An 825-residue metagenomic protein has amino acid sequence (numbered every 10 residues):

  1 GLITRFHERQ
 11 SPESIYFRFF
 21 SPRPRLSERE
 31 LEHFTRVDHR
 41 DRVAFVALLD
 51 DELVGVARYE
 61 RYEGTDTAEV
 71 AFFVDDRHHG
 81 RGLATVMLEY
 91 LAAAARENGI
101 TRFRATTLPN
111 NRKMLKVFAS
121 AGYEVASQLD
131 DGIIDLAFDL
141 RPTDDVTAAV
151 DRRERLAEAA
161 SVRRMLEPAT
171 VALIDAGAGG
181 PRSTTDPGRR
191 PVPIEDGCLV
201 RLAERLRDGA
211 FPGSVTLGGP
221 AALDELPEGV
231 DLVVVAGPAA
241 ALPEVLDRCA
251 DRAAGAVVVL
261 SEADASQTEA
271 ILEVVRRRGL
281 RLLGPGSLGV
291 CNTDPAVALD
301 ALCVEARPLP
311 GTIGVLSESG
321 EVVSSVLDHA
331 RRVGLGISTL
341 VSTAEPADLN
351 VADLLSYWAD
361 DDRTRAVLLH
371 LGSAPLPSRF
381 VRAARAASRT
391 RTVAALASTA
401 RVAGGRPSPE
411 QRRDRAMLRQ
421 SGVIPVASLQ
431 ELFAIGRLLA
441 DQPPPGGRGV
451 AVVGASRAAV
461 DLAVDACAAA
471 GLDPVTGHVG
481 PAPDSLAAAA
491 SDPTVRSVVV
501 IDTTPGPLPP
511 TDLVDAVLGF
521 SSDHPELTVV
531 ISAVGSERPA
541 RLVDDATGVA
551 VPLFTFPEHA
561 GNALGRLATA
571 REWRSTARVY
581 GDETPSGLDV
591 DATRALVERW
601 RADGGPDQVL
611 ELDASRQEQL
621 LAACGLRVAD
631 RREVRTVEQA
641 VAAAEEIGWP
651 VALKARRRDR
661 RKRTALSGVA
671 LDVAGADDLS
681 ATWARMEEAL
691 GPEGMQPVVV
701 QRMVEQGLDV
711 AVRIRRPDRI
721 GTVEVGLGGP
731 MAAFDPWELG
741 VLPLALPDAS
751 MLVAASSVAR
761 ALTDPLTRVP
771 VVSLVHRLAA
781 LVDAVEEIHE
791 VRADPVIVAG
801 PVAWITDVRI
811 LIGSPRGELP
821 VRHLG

Functional and structural regions predicted by a protein language model:
G1-R163, P168, P525: Long, contiguous binding/interaction regions
D145-G825: Catalytic-core regions of core metabolic enzymes, especially those transforming organic acids/acyl-group intermediates
